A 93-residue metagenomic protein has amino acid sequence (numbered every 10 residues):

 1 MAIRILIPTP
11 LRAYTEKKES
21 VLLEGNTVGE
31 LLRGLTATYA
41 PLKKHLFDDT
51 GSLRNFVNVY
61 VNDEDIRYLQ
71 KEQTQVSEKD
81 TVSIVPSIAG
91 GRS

Functional and structural regions predicted by a protein language model:
M1-S93: Ubiquitin-like/PB1-type beta-grasp interaction modules and other compact soluble beta-rich domains
